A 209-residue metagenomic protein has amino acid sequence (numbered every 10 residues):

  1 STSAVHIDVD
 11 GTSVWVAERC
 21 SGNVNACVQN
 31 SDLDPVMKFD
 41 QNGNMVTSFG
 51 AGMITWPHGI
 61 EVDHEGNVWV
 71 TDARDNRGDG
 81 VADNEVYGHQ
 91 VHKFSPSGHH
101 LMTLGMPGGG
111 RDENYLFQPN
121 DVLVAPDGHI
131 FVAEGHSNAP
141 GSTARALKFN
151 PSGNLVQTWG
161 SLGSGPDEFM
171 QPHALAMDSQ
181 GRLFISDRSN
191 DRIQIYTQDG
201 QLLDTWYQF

Functional and structural regions predicted by a protein language model:
S1-F209: Eukaryotic scaffold repeat domains enriched in small/polar residues
